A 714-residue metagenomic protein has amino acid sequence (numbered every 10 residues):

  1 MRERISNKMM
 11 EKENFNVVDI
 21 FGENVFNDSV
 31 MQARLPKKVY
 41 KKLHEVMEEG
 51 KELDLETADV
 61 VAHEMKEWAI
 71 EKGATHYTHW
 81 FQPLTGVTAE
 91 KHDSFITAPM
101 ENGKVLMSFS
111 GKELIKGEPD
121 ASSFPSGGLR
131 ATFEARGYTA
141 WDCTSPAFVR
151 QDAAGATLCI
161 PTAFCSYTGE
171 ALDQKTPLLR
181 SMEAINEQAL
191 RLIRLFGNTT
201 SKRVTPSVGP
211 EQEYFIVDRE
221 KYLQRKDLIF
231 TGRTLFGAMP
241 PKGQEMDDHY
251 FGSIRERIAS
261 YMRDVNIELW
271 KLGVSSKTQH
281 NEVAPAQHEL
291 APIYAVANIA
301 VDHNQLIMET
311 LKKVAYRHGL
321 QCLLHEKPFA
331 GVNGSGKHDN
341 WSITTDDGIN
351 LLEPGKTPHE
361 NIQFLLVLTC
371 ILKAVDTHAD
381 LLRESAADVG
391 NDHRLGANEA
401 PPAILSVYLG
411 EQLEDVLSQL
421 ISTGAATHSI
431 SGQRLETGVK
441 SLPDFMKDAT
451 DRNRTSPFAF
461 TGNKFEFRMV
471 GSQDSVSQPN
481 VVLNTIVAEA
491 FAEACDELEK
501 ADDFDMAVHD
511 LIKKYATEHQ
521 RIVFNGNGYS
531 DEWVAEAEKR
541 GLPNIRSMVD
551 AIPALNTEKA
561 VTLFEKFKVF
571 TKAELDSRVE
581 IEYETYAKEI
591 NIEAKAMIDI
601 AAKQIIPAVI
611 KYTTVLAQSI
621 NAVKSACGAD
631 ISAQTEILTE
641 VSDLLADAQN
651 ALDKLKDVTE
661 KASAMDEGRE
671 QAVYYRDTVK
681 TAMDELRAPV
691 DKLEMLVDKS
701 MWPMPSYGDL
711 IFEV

Functional and structural regions predicted by a protein language model:
M1-N7, I20-D28, E187, R191-R194 (+1 more regions): Flexible inter-domain linker/hinge segments
R2-N14, T132-A140, D152: N-terminal hydrophobic targeting/anchoring segments and the immediately downstream early-domain regions of hydrolases
I20-A135: Active-site core of metal-dependent hydrolases
T57, F81, S110, P292 (+5 more regions): Active-site proximal loops enriched in glycine and acidic residues that flank catalytic Cys/His/Asp and coordinate
G86-N102, P119-S122, G127, R225 (+5 more regions): Short linear, low-complexity motifs centered on an aromatic residue
A135-L324, N333-G336, I343-E580: Glycine-rich, acidic/polar active-site loops that bind/position phosphate-bearing ligands
L228-I229, N304, E326-K327, E353-T357 (+5 more regions): Composition- and surface-driven signal marking solvent-exposed, interaction-prone regions in large proteins
I512, T517-V714: C-terminal amphipathic alpha-helical interaction region
